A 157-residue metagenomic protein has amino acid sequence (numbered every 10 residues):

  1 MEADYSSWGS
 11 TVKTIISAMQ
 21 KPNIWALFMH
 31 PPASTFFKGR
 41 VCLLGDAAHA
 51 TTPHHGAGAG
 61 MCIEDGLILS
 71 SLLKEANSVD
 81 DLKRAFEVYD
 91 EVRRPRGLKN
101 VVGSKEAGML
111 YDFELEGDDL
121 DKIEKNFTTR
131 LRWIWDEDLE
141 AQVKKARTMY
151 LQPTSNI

Functional and structural regions predicted by a protein language model:
M1-I24: Conserved FAD/dinucleotide-binding core of flavoprotein oxidoreductases
E2, V102-L120: Charged C-terminal helix
S7-V12, R96, A107, E114 (+1 more regions): Short secondary-structure junctions and interdomain/linker hinges
G9, A26, I134-D136: Short linear interaction motif-like sites in intrinsically disordered regions of transcription factors
G9, T52-H55, D138: Secondary-structure junction/capping motif
V12, I16, N77-D80, N100 (+1 more regions): Secondary-structure transition/capping residues
P22-E106: Conserved mid-domain beta->alpha element of the FAD-binding
A47-A50, L67-N77, E87, E91-P95 (+1 more regions): C-terminal lid/capping helical subdomain adjacent to the catalytic/cofactor pocket in oxidative enzymes
